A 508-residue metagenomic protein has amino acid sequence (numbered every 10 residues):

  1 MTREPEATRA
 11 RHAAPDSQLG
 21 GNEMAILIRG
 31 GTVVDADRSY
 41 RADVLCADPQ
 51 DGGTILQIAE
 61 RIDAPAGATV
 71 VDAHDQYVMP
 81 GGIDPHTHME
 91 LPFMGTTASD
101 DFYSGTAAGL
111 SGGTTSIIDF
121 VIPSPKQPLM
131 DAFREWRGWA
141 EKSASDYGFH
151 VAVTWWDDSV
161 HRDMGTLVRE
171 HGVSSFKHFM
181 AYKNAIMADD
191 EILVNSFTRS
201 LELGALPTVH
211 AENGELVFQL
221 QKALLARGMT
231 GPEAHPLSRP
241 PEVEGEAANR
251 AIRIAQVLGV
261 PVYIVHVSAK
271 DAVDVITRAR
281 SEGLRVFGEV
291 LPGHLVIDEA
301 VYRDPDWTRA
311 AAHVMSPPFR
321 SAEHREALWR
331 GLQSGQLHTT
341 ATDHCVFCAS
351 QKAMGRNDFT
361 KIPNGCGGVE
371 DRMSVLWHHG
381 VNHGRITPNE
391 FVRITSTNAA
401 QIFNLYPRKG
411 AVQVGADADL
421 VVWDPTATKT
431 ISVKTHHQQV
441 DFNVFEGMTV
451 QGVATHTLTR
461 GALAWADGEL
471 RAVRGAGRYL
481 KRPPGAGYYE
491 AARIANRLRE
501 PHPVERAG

Functional and structural regions predicted by a protein language model:
R11-P80: Histidine-rich, glycine-flanked metal-binding segment
G31, G53, D75, H86 (+15 more regions): Divalent metal-coordination and catalytic microenvironments
A73-K142, S159: Metal-associated gating/positioning segment near the N- to mid-region
G138-V153: A glycine-rich helix N-cap at a beta->alpha junction
S159-T340, C345: Histidine/acidic residue-rich metal-binding segments in metalloenzymes
T230-G259, A312-H313, S334-T340, V346-T426: His/Asp/Glu-enriched, well-ordered alpha-helical/loop segment that forms or immediately abuts the divalent-metal
M354-D358, V414-Y479: C-terminal cap of metal-dependent C-N hydrolases
D467-G508: Intein/HINT protein-splicing elements and their conserved insertion hotspots or analogous self-processing inserts
